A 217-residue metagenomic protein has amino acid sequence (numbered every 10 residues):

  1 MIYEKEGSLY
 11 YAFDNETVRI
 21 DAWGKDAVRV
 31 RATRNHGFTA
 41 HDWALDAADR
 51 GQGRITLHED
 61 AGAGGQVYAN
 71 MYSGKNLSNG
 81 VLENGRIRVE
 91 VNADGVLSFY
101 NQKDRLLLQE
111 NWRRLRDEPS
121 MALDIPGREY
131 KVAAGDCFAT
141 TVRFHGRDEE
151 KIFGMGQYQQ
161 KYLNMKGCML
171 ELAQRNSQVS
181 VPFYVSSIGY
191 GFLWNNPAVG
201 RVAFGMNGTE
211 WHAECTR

Functional and structural regions predicted by a protein language model:
M1-R217: N-terminal accessory segment at the very beginning of proteins
